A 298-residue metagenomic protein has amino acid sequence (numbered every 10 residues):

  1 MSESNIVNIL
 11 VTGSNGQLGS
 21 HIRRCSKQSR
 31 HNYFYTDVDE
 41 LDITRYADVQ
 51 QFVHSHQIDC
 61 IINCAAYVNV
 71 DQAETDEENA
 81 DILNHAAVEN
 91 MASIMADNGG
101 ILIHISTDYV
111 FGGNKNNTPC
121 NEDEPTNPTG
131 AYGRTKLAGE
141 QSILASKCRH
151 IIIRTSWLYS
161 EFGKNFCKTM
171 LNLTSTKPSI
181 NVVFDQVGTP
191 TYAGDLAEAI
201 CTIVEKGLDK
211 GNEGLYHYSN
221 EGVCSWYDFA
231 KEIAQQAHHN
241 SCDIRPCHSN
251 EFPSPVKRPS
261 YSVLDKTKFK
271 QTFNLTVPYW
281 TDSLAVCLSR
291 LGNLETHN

Functional and structural regions predicted by a protein language model:
V7-C25: N-terminal Rossmann NAD(P)H-binding glycine-rich loop of SDR-like oxidoreductase domains
K27-V49: Adenosine-cofactor binding site in Rossmann-like domains, unifying the SAM/SAH pocket of S-adenosylmethionine-dependent
Y46-H85: NAD(P)H-binding glycine-rich loop region in Rossmannoid oxidoreductase-like domains and their noncatalytic homologs
T75-I103: NAD(P)-cofactor binding segment of oxidoreductase domains
I82, A87-N90, V110-I153, L158: Catalytic helix-loop patch of NAD(P)-dependent Rossmann-fold dehydrogenases
Q141-G188, A193-T202: NAD(P)-dependent short-chain dehydrogenase/reductase
A199, K206-P253: Mid/C-terminal beta-alpha module of Rossmann-like enzyme folds, strongest in SDR-family dehydrogenases/epimerases
L215, S225-K231, H248-C287, N298: Conserved C-terminal active-site "lid" loop/helix of NAD(P)H-dependent oxidoreductases that clamps the redox cofactor
